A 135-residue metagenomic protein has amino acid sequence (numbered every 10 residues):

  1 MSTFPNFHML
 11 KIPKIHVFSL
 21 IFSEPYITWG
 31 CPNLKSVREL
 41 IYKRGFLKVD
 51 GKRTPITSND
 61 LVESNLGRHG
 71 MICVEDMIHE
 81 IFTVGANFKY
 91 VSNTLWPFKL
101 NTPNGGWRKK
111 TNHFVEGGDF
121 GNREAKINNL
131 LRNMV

Functional and structural regions predicted by a protein language model:
M1-V135: Core subunits and conserved enzymes of cellular information-processing and envelope-translocation systems across
